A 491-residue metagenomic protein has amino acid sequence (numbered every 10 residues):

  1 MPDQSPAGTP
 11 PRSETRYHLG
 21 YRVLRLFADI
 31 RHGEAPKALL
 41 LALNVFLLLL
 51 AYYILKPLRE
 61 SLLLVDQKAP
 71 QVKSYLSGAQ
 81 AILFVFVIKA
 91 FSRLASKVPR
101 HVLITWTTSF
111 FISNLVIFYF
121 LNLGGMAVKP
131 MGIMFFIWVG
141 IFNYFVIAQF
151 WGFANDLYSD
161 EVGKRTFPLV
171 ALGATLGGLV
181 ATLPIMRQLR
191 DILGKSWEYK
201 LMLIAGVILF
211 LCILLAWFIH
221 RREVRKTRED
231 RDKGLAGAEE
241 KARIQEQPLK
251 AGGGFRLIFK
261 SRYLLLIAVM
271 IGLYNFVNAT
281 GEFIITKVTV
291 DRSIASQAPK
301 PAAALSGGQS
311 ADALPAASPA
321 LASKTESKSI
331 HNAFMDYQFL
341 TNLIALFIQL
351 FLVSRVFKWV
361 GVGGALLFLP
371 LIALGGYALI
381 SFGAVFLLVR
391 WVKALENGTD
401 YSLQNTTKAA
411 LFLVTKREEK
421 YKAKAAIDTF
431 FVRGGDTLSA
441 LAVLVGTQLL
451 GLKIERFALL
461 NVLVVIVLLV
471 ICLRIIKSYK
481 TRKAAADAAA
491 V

Functional and structural regions predicted by a protein language model:
M1-A42, P70, S74, A95-V102 (+9 more regions): Intracellular loop-helix junctions on the cytosolic face of multi-pass helical membrane proteins
K37-F91, M131-R190, E240-L257, R262 (+5 more regions): Substrate-agnostic recognition of the 12-TM MFS/MFS-like secondary transporter fold
D66-Q67, K97, L157-D160, K195 (+4 more regions): Helix-loop interface residues and adjacent transmembrane-helix termini in multi-pass membrane transporters, primarily
A81, T108-L115, G206-F210, N275 (+4 more regions): Residue-level recognition of pore/gate-forming positions within transmembrane alpha-helices of multi-pass
P99-T105, P184-V207, L305, S310 (+5 more regions): A membrane-interface helix-boundary motif in multi-pass transporters
S109-V128, V353-S354, L369-V385: C-terminal ends and interior cores of transmembrane alpha-helices in multi-pass membrane transporters/permeases
G363-L403: C-terminal transmembrane helical hairpin of 12-TM major facilitator-type secondary transporters
P370, L374-G376, F386, I454-T481: A charged alpha-helical hairpin associated with nucleic-acid processing machineries
